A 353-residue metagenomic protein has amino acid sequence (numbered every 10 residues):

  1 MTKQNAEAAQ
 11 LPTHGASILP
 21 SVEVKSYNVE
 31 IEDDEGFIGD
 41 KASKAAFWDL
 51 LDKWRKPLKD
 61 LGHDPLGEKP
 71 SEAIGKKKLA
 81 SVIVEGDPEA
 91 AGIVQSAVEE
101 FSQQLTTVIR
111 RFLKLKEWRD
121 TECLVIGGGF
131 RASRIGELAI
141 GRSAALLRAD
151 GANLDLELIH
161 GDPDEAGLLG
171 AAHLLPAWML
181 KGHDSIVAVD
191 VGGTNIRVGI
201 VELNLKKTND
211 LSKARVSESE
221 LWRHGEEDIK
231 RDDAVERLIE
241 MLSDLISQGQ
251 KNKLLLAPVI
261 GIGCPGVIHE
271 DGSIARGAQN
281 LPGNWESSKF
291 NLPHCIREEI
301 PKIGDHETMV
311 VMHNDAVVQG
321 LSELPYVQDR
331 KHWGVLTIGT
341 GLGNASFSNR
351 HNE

Functional and structural regions predicted by a protein language model:
T2-D64, A171-A172, P176-V216, G334-H351: Gly/Thr-rich phosphate-binding beta-strand-loop-beta motif of the actin/hexokinase/Hsp70
S21-E23, I31-S71, D120, G128 (+2 more regions): Gly/Ser/Thr-rich active-site cleft segment
H63, G92-S96, E299-I300: Alpha/propeptide regions of enzymes that mature by internal proteolysis
E68-E122, I159-D164, E220-L256: Adenine-nucleotide phosphate-binding core of ATP-dependent small-molecule kinases
V98, Q104, K116-L146, G266-I268: Glycine-rich phosphate-binding loops at beta-strand->alpha-helix junctions
T121-E122, G151-D155, G182: Extended, charged alpha/beta regions that create polyanion-binding interfaces
A132-D162, L221-E236, L256-V259, I268-W333: Glycine-rich phosphate-binding loop and adjoining helix at the ATP-binding site of ATP-dependent phosphoryl-transfer
A172-P176, H183-V259, P265: Conserved small-residue-rich
